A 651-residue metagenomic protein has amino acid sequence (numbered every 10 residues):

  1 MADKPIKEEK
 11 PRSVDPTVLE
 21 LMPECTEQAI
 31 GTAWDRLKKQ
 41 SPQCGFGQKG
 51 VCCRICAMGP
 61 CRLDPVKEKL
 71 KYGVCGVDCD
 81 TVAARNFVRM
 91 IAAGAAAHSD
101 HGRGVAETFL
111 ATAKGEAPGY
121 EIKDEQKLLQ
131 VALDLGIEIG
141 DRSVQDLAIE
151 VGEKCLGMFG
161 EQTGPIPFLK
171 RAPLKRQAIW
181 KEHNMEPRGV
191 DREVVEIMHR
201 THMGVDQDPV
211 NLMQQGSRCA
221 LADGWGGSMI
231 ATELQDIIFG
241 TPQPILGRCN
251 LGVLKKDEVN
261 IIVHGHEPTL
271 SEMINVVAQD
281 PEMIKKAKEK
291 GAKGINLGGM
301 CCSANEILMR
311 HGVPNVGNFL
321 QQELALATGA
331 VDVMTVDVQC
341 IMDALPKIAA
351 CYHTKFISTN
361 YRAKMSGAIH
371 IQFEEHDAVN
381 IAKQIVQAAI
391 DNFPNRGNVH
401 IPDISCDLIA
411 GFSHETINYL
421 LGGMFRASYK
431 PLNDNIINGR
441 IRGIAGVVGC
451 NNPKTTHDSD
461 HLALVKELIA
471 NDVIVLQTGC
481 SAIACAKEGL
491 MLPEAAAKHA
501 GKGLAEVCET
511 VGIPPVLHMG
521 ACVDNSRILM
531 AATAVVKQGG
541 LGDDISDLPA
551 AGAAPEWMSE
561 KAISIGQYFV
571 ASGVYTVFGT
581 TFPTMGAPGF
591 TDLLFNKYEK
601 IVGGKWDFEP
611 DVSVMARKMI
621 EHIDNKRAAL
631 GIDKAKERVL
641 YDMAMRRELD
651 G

Functional and structural regions predicted by a protein language model:
A2-G651: Anaerobic metallocofactor- and corrinoid-dependent redox/one-carbon enzyme cores, especially those from methanogenesis
